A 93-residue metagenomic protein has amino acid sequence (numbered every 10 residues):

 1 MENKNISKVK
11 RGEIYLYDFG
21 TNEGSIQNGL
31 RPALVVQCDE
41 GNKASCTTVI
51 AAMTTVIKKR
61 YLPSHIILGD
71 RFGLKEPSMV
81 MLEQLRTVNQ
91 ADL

Functional and structural regions predicted by a protein language model:
M1-L93: Conserved functional hotspots at enzyme active or ligand-binding sites that engage polyanionic ligands
